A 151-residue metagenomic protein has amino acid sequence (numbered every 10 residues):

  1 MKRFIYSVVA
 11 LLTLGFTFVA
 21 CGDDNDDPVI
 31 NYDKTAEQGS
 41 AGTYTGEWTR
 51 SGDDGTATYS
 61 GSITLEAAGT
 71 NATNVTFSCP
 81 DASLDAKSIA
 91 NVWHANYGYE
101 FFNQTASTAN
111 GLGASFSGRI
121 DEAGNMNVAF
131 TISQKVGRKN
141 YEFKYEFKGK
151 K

Functional and structural regions predicted by a protein language model:
M1-V8: Bacterial N-terminal signal peptides that target proteins for export
R3, L14-A41: Bacterial Sec-dependent N-terminal signal peptides
I30-Y32, A129-K151: Edge beta-strand at a domain terminus
A36-Y59, G149: Tryptophan-anchored aromatic micro-motifs
D54-H94: N-terminal glycine/threonine-rich, aromatic-flanked beta-hairpin/loop signature
D54-T56, C79-I89, S107-A114, Q134-E142: Short, surface-exposed beta-strand/loop "edge" segments at domain boundaries and coil↔beta transitions
G61-A67, A90-V92, A114-D121, E146-G149: Hydrophobic/aromatic beta-strand elements that line small-molecule binding cavities or substrate pockets in beta-rich
Y99-K135: Acidic, glycine-rich flexible loop segments
